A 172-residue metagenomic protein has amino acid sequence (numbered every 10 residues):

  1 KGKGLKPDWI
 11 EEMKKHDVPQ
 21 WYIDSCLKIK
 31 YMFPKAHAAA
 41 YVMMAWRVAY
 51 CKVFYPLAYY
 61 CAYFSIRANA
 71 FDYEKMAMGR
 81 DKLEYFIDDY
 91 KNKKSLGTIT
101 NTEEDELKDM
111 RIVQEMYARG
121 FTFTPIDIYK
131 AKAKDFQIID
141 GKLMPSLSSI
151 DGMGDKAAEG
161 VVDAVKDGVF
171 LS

Functional and structural regions predicted by a protein language model:
K1-S172: Noncatalytic, beta-rich nucleic-acid-contacting surfaces in large DNA/RNA-processing enzymes
